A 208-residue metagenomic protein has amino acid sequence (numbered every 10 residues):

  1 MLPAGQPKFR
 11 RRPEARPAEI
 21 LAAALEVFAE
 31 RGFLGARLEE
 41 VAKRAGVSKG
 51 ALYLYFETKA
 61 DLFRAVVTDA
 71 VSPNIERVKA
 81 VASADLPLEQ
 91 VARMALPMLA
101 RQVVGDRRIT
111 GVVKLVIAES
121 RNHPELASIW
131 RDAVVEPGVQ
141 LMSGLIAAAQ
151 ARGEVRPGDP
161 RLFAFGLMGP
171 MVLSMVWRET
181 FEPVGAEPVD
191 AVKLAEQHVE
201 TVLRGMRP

Functional and structural regions predicted by a protein language model:
M1-V47, L54-D61, L86: Basic, helix-initiating cap at the start of DNA-binding domains
P13, L21, V67, A127-V139 (+1 more regions): Amphipathic, non-transmembrane alpha-helical scaffold segments
R16, K59, V66, A70 (+5 more regions): Hydrophobic/aromatic residues within well-ordered alpha-helical segments
A22, E89-A118, R161, F165 (+3 more regions): Amphipathic alpha-helical segments that line or abut small-molecule/effector binding pockets and mediate allosteric
E30-L34, D106, R152: Short coil/turn segments at alpha/beta junctions that flank glycine-rich nucleotide-binding fingerprints
V66-P97: Amphipathic alpha-helical linker/stalk segments
V104-D132, V176-F181: Amphipathic alpha-helical segments used for helix-helix packing
S128, E136, Q150-E200: Hydrophobic/aromatic-rich alpha-helical bundle segments in the mid-to-C-terminal region
